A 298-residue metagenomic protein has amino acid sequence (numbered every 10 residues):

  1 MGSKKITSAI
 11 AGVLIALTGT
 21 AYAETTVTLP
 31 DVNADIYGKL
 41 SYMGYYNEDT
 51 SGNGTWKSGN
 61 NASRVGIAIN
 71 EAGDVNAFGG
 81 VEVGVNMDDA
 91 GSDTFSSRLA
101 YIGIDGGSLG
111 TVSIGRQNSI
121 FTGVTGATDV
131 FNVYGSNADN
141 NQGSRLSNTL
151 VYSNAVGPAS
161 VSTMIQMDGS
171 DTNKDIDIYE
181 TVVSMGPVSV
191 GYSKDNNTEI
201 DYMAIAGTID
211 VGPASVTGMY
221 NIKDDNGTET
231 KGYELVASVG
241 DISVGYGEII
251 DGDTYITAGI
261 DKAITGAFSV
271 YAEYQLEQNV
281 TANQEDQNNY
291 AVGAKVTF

Functional and structural regions predicted by a protein language model:
M1-F298: Outer-membrane beta-barrel proteins
